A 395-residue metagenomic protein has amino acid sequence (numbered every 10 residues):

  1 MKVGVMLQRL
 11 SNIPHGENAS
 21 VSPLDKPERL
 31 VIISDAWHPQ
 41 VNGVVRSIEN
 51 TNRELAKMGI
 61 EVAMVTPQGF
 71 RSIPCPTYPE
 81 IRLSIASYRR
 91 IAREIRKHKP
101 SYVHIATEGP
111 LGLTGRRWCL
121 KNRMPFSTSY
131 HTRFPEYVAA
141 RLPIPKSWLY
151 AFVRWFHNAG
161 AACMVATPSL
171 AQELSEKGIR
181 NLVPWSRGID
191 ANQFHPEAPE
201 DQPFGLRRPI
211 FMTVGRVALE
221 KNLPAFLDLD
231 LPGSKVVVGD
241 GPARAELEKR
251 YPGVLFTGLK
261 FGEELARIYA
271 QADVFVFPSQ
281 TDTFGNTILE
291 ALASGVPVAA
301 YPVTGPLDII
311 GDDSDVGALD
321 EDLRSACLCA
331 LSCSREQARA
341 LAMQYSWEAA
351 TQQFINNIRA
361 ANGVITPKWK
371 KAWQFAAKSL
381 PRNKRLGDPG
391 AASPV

Functional and structural regions predicted by a protein language model:
I95, R267-A272, F354: Short alpha-helical donor nucleotide-sugar binding micro-motif in glycosyltransferases
Y150-E197: Donor nucleotide-sugar binding/catalytic pocket of nucleotide-sugar-dependent glycosyltransferases
P203-V236: Conserved donor-binding/catalytic core segment of Leloir-type glycosyltransferases
A245, V303, L307-S332: Change "using UDP/GDP/dTDP sugars" to "using nucleotide sugars
A245-E263: Nucleotide-activated donor-binding/catalytic signature segment of Leloir-type glycosyltransferases, i.e., the conserved
Q280: Aromatic "clamp/platform" in nucleotide-sugar-dependent glycosyltransferases that forms part of the donor/acceptor
P297-A300: Short hydrophobic beta-strand element within catalytic cores of glycosyltransferases and related nucleotide-activated
S332-R382: A charged, aromatic-enriched C-terminal amphipathic alpha-helix characteristic of glycosyltransferases across folds
